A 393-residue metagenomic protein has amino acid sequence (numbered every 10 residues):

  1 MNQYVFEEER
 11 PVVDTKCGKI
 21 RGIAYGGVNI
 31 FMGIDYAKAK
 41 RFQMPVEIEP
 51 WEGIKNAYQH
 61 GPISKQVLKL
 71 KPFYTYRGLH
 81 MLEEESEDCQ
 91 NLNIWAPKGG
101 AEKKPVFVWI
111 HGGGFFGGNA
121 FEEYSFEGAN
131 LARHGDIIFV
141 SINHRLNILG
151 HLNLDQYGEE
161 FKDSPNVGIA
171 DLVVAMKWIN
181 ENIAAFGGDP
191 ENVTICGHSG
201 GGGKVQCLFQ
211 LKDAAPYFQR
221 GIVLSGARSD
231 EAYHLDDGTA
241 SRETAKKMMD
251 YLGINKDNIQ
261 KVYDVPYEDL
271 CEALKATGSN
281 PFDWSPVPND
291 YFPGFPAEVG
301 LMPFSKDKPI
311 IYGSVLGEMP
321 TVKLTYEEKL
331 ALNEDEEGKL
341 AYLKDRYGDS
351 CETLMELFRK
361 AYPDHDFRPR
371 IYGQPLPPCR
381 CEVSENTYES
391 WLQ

Functional and structural regions predicted by a protein language model:
M1-N166, P190: Non-catalytic accessory segments of hydrolases
K103-K104, G117-E123, G150-L154, Q206-L208 (+2 more regions): Short, solvent-exposed loop/turn and secondary-structure capping segments
G112-G113, V167-D171, S199-G202: Active-site loop->helix "elbow" adjoining a glycine-rich segment at hydrolase catalytic centers
K162-A184, A240-E243: Alpha/beta-hydrolase active-site loop
E181, L224-E336, P369-Q393: Substrate-access "cap/lid" subdomains that shape and gate the entrance to catalytic or ligand-binding pockets
F186-H198: Alpha/beta-hydrolase fold nucleophile elbow
I195, I222-L224: A short, hydrophobic beta-strand element of the alpha/beta-hydrolase
G202-A214: Short glycine-enriched nucleophile-adjacent loop and the immediately C-terminal alpha-helix near the catalytic center
